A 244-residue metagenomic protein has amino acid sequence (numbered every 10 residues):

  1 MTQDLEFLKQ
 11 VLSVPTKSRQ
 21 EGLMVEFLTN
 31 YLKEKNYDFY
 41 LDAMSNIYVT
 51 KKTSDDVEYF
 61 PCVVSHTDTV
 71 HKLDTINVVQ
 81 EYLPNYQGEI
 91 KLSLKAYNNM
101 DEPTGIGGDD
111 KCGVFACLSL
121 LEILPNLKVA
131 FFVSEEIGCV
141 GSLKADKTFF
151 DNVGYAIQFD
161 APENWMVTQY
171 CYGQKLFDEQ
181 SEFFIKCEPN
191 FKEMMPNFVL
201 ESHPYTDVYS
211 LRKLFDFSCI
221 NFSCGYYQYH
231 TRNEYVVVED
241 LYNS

Functional and structural regions predicted by a protein language model:
M1-R19, H230-T231: N-terminal capping segment at the start of a domain
Q3, R19, L23, F27 (+8 more regions): Conserved active-site and cofactor/substrate-binding residues in soluble primary-metabolism enzymes
Q10, T16-E58: A non-catalytic alpha/beta surface segment that caps or lines the substrate-entry region of metallo-dependent hydrolase
Y40, M195-E201: Flexible, glycine/charged-enriched surface loops at secondary-structure junctions
M44, D56-P61, L124-L127, D151-Y155 (+1 more regions): Short coil/turn connectors at secondary-structure junctions
V57-N126: Active-site metal-coordination/substrate-binding segment of hydrolases, especially metallo-dependent peptidases
D101-I185, L200-S202, V208: Acidic/histidine-rich catalytic neighborhood of metal-dependent amide-processing enzymes
V199-L241: Zn-dependent metallopeptidase/amidohydrolase metal-coordination segment
